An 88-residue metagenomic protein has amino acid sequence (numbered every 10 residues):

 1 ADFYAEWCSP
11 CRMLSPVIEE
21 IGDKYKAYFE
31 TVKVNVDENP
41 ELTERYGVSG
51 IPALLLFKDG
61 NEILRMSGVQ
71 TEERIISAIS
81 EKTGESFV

Functional and structural regions predicted by a protein language model:
A1-E6: Short active-site neighborhood of thiol/selenol oxidoreductases, capturing the structured segment around
C8-C11, L54: The canonical Cys-X-X-Cys-His
R12-K26: Typically the conserved alpha-helix immediately C-terminal to a functionally engaged Cys/Sec in thioredoxin-like
I18, N35, G60: Residue-level signature of catalytic and energy-coupling elements of molecular machines, predominantly ATP/GTP-dependent
V34-T43: Structural microenvironment flanking redox-active thiols in thiol-disulfide oxidoreductases
R45-S49: A short glycine-leucine-enriched loop at secondary-structure breakpoints that most characteristically corresponds
G50, L55-V88: Non-catalytic, surface beta->alpha helical segment in thiol-disulfide oxidoreductase systems
